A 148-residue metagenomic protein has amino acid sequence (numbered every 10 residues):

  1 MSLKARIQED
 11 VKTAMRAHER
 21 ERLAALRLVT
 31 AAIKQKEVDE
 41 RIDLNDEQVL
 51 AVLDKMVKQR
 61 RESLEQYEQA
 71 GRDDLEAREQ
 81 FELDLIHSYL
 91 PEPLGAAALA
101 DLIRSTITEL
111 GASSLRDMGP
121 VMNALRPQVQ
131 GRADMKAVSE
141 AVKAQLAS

Functional and structural regions predicted by a protein language model:
M1-S148: Charged, compositionally biased, marginally structured helical/coil segments
